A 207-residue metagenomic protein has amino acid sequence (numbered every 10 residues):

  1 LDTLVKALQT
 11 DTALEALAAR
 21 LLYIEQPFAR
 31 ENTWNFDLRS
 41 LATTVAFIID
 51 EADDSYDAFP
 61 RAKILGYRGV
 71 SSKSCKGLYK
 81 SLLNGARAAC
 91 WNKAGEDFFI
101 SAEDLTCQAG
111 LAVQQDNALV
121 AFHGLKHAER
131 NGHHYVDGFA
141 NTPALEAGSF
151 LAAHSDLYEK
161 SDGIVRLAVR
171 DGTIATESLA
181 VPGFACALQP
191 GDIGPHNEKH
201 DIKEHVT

Functional and structural regions predicted by a protein language model:
L1-L111: Catalytic core of soluble alpha/beta enzymes
A94-F99, E103-T207: Flexible C-terminal active-site loop/helix
